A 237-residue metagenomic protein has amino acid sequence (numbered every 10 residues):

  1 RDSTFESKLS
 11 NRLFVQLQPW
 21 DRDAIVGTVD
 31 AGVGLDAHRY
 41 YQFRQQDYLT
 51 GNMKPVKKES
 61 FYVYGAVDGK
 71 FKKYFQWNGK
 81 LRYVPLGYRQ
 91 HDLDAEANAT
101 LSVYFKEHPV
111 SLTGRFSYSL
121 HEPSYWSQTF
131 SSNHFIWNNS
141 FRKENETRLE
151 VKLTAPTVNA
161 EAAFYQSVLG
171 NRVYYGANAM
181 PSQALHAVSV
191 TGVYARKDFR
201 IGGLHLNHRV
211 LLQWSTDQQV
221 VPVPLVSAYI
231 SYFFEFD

Functional and structural regions predicted by a protein language model:
R1-D237: Exposed, low-structure sequence patches enriched in small/polar residues
